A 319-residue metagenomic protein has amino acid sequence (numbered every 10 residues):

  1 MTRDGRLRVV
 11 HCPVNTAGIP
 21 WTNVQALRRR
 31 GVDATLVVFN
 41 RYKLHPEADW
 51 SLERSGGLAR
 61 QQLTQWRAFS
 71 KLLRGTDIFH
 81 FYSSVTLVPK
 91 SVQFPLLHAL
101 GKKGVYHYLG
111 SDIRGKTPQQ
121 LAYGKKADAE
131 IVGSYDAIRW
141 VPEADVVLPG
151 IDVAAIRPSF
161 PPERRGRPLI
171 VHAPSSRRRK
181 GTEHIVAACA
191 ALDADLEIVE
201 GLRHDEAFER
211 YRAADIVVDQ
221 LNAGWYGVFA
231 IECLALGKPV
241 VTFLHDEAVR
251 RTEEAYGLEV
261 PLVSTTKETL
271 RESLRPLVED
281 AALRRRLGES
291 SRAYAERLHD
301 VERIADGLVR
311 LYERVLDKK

Functional and structural regions predicted by a protein language model:
R8-P13, F69-P89, V105-Y106, Q220: Short N-terminal targeting/anchoring amphipathic segment
V9, S159-K180, V186-C189: Conserved donor-binding/catalytic core segment of Leloir-type glycosyltransferases
V37, I78-S83, F94-R114, A129-V132: Active-site proximal beta-strand in glycosyltransferases
D77, R212-W225, K238: Acidic donor-binding loop of glycosyltransferase active sites
I113, K125-S159, R164-R165: Donor nucleotide-sugar binding/catalytic pocket of nucleotide-sugar-dependent glycosyltransferases
P239-A248: Short hydrophobic beta-strand element within catalytic cores of glycosyltransferases and related nucleotide-activated
V249-R275: Change "using UDP/GDP/dTDP sugars" to "using nucleotide sugars
A282-E313: A charged, aromatic-enriched C-terminal amphipathic alpha-helix characteristic of glycosyltransferases across folds
